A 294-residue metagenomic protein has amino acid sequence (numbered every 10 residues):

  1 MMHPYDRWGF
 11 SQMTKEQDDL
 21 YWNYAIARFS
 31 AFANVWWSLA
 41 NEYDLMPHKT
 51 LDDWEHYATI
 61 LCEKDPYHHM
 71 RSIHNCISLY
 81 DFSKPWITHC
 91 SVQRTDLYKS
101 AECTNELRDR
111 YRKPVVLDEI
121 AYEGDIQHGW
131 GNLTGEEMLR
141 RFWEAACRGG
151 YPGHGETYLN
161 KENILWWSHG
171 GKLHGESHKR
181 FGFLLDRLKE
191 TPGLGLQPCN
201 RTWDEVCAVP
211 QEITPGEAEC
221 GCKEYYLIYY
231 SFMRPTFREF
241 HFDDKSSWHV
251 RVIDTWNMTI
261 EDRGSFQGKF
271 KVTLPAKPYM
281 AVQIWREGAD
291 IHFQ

Functional and structural regions predicted by a protein language model:
M1-S100: Active-site mouth of glycoside hydrolases
Q17, D53, T134-E137, E176 (+1 more regions): Short acidic-hydrophobic sequence patches enriched in Asp/Glu that either
N41, D118, I253: Active-site flanking residues adjacent to catalytic metal/cofactor-binding acidic residues
H68, K84-N163: Catalytic-core region of carbohydrate-active enzymes that cleave or remodel glycosidic bonds
G124-I126, M138-G264, P275-Q294: Aromatic- and carboxylate-lined catalytic core of secreted/periplasmic carbohydrate-active enzymes
